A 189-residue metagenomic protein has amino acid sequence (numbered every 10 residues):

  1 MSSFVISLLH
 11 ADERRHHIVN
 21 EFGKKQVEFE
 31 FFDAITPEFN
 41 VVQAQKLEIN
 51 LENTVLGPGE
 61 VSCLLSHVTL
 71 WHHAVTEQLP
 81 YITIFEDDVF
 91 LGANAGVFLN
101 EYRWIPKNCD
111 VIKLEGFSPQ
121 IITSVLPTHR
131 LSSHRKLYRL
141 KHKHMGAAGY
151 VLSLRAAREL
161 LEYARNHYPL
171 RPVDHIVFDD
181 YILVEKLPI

Functional and structural regions predicted by a protein language model:
M1-F85, V89-I189: An acidic/histidine-cluster motif and surrounding catalytic segment that typifies divalent-metal-assisted enzyme active
